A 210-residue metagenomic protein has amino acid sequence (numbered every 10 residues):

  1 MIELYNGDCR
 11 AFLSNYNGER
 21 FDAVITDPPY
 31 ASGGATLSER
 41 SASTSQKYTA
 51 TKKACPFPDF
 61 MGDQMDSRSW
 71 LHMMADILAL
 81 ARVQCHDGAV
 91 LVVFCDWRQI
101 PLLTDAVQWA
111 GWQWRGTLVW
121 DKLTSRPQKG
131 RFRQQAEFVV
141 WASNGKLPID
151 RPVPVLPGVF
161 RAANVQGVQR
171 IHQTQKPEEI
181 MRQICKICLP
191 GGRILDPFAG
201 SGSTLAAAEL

Functional and structural regions predicted by a protein language model:
M1-L210: Core catalytic lobe of class I
